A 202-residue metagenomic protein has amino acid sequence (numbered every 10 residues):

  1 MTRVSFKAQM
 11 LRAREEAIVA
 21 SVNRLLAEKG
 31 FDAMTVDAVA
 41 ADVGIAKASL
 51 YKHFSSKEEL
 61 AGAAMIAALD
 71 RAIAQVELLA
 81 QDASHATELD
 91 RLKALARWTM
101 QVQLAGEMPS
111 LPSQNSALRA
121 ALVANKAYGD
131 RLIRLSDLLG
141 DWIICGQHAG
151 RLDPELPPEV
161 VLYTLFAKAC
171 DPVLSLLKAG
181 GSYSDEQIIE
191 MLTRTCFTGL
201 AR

Functional and structural regions predicted by a protein language model:
M1-K29, A33-D42, E59: Basic, helix-initiating cap at the start of DNA-binding domains
M1-T2, A94-W98, D137, D141-A149 (+3 more regions): C-terminal peripheral helix-coil segments that are non-catalytic and often amphipathic
S21-L25, W98, V102, K168: Short amphipathic alpha-helical elements of helix-turn-helix/winged-helix folds
G44-F54: Short hydrophobic/aromatic patch on the recognition helix
A61-A68: Alpha-helical DNA-contacting segments of helix-turn-helix folds
A63, E77-E107, P158-L165, E186: Hydrophobic alpha-helical connector segments
V102-V123: Amphipathic alpha-helical segments used for helix-helix packing
